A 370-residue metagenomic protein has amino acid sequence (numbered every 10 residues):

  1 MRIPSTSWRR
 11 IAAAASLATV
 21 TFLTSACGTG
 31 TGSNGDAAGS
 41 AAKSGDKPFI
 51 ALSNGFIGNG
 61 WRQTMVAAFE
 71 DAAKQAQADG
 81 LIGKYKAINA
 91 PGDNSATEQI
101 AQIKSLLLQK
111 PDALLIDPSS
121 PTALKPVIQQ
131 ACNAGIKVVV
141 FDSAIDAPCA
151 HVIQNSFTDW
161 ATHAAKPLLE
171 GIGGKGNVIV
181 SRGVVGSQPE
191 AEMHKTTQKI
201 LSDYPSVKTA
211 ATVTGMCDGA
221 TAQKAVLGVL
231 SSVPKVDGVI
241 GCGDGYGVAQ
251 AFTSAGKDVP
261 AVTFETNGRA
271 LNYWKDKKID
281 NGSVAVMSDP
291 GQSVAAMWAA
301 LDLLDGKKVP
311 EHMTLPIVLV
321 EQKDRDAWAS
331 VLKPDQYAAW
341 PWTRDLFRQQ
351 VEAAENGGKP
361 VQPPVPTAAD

Functional and structural regions predicted by a protein language model:
R2-R10, C27-D370: A residue-level marker of the well-folded mature domains of exported/periplasmic proteins
W8-T19: Sec-dependent N-terminal signal peptides
F22-A26: C-terminal motif of bacterial Sec signal peptides marking the signal peptidase cleavage site
